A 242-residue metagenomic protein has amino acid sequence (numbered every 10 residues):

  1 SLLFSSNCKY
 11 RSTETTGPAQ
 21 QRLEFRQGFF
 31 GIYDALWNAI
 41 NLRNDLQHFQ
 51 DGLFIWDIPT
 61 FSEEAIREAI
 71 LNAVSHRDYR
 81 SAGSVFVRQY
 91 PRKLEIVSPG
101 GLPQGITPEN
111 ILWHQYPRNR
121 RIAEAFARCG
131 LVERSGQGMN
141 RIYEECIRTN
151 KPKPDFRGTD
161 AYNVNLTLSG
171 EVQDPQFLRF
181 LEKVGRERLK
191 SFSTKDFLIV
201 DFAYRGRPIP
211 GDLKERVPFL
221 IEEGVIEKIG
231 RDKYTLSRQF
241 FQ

Functional and structural regions predicted by a protein language model:
S1-Q242: C-terminal regulatory or interaction extensions
